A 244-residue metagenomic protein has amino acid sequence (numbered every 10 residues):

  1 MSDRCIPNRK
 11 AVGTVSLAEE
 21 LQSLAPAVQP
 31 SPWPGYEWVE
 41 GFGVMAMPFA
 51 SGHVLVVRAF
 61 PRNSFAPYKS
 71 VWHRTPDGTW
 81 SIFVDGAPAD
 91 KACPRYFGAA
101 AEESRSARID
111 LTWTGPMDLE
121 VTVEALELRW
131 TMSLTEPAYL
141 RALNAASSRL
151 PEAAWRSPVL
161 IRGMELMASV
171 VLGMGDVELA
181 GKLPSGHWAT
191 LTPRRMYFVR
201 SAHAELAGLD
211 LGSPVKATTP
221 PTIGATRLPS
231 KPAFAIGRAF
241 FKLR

Functional and structural regions predicted by a protein language model:
A11-T14: Ala/Thr-enriched low-complexity intrinsically disordered regions
S16-G78: N-terminal ordered "arm"
V44-M47, V57, V71, F83 (+2 more regions): Generic structural hydrophobic/aromatic packing signal, biased to beta-strands
L55-A59, W80-P88, L128-E136: Short amphipathic beta-strand/extended segments with alternating polar/hydrophobic composition
F65-A107: Acidic, aromatic-enriched beta-alpha/helix-loop junctions
E102-P137: Extracellular-facing segments of soluble proteins and assemblies that are Gly/Ser/Thr-biased and enriched in aromatics
R129-R244: A eukaryote-biased signal for long
